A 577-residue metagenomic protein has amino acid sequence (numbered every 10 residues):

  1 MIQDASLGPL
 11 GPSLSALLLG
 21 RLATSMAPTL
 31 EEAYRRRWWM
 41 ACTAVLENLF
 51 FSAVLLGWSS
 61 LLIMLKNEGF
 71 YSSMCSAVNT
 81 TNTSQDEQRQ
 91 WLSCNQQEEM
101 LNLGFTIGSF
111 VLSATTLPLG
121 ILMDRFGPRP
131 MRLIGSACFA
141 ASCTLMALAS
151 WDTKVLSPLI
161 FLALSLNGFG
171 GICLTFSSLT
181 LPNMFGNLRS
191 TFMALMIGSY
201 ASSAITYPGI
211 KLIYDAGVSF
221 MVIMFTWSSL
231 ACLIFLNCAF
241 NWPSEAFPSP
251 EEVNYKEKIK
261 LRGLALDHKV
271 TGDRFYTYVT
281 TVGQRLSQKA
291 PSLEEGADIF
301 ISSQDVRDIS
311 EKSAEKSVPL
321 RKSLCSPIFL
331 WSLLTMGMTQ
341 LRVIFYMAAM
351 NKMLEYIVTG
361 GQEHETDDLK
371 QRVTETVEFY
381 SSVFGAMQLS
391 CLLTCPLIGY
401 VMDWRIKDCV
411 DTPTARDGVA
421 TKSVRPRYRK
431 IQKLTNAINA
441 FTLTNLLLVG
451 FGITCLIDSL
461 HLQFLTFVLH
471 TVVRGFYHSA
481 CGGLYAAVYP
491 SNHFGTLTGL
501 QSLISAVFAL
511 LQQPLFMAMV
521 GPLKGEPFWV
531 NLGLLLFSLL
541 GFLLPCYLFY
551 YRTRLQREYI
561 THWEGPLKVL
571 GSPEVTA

Functional and structural regions predicted by a protein language model:
I2-D4, G8-S25, W242-L334, F345 (+4 more regions): Long, low-complexity inter-transmembrane loops of multi-pass membrane transporters
I2-K66, Y71-N95, S303-P327: Cytosolic juxtamembrane N-terminal segment immediately preceding the first transmembrane helix of multi-pass
R37-S60, S165, C325-Y346, N445 (+1 more regions): Pair of pore-lining "gating" transmembrane helices in MFS-fold secondary transporters
L55-L65, R321-C395, H478: Extracytoplasmic gate region of multi-pass secondary transporters
S84, L103-I121, S382-I398: Central cavity-lining transmembrane alpha-helices of secondary-active solute carriers, predominantly the Major
A137-T153, L446-D458: C-terminal ends and interior cores of transmembrane alpha-helices in multi-pass membrane transporters/permeases
L156-L174, L462-F476: Hydrophobic core of transmembrane alpha-helices in multi-pass small-molecule transporters, especially MFS/SLC-type
L174, G186-V218, V222-T226, L230-C238 (+2 more regions): Glycine-rich segments within core transmembrane alpha-helices of 12-TM secondary carriers
